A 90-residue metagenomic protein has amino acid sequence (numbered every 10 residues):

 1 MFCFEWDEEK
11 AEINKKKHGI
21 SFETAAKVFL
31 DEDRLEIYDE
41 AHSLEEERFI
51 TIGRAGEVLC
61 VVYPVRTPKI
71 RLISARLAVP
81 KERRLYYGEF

Functional and structural regions predicted by a protein language model:
M1-F90: Ribonuclease/tRNase effector modules and their secretory precursors
